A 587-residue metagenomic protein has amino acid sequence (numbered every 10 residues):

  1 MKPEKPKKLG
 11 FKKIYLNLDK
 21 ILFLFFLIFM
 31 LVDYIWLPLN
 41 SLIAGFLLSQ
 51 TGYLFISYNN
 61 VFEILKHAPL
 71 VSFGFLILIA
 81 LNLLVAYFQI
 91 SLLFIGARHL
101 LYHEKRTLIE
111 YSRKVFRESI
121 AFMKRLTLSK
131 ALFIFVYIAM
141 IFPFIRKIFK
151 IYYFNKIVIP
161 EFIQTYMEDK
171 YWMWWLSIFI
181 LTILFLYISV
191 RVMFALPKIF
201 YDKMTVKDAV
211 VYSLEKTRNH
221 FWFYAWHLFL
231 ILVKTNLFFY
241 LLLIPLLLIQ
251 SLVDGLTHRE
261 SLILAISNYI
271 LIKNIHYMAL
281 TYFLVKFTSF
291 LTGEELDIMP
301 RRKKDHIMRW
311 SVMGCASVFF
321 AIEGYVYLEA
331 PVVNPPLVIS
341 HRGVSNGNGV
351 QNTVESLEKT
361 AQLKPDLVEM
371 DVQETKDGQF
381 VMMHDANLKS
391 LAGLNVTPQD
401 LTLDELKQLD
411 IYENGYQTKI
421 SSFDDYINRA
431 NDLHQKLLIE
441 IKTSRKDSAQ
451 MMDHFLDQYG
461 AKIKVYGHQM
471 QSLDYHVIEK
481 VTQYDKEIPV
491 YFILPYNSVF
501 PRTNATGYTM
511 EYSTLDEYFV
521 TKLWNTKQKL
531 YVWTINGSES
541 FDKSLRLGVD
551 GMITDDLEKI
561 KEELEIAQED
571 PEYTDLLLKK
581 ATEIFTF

Functional and structural regions predicted by a protein language model:
M1-V338: Hydrophobic alpha-helical membrane segments
G293-F587: Phosphate-group recognition and catalysis centered on beta-loop-alpha active-site segments
